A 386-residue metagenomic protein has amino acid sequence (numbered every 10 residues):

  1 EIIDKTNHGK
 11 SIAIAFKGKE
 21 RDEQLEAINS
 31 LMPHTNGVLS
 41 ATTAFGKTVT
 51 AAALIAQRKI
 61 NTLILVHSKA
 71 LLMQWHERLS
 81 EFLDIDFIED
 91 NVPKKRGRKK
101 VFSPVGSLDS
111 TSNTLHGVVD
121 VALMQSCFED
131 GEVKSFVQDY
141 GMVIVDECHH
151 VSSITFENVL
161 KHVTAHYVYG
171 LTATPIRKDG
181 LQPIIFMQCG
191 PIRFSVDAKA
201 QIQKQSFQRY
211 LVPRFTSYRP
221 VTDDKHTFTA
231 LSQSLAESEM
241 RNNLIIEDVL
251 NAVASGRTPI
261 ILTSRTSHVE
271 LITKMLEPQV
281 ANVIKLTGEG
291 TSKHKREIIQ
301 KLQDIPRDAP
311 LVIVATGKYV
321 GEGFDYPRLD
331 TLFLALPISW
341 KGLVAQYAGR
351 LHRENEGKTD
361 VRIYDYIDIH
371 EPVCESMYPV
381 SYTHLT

Functional and structural regions predicted by a protein language model:
L71-S107: Conserved helix-turn-beta segment of the N-terminal RecA-like "Helicase ATP-binding" lobe in SF1/SF2 helicases
H116-D130, I305-G321: Conserved two-lobed SF2 helicase motor
H150-F207: Post-DEXD/H (motif II) to motif III coupling segment of the RecA-like Helicase ATP-binding lobe
T227-P259: Conserved interdomain hinge at the start of the Helicase C-terminal
I284, G288-T316: Conserved helicase ATPase core of P-loop NTP-dependent helicases/translocases
W340-E356: Conserved SF2 helicase motif VI
H352-E375: Conserved segment of the helicase C-terminal RecA-like domain
T383-T386: Conserved small/polar residues in nucleotide/adenosyl-binding loops
